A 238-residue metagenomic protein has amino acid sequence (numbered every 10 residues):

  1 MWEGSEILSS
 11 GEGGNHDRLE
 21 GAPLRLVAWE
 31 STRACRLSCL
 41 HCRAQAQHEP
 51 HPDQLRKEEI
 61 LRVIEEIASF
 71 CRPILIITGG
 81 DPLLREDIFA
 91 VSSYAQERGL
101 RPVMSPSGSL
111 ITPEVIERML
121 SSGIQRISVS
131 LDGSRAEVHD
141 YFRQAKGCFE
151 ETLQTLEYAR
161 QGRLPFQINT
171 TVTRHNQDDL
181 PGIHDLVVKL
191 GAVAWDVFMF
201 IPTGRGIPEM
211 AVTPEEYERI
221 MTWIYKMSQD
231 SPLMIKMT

Functional and structural regions predicted by a protein language model:
M1-E3, I7-L8, P50, L55 (+4 more regions): Radical SAM enzyme [4Fe-4S]-AdoMet core and its adjacent flexible, acidic and glycine-rich loops/tails across
W2-S122, R126: Conserved alpha-helical substructure of the radical SAM core
